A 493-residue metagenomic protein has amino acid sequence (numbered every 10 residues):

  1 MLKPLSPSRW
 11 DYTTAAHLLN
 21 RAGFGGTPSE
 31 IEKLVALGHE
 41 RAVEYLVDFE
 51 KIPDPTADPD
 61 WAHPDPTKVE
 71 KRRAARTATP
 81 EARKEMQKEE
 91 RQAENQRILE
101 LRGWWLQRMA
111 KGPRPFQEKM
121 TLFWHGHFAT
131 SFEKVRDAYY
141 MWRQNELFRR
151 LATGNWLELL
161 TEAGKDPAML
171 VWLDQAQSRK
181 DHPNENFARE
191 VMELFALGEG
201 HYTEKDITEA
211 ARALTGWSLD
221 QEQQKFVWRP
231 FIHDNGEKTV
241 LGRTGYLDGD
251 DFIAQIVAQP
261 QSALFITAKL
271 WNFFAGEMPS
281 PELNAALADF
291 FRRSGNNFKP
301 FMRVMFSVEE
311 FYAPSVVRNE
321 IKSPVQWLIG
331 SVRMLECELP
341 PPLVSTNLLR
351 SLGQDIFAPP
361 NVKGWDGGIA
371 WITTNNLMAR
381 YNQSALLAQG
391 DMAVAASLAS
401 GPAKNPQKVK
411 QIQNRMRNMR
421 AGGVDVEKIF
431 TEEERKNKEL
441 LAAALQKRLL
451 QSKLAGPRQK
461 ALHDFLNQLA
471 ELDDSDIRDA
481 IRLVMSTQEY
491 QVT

Functional and structural regions predicted by a protein language model:
M1-A57, K165-M169, Q177-S178, E190-E193 (+4 more regions): Cell-wall polysaccharide-cleaving catalytic domain and substrate-binding groove, primarily in peptidoglycan/chitin
L2-D11, A16-P28, A263, T267-S294 (+1 more regions): Flexible, low-complexity segments enriched for small/polar residues
Y12-R21, A75, A93-N95, K119 (+3 more regions): Short, compositionally biased low-complexity segments
P28-L151: N-terminal accessory alpha/beta regions
L46, E162-A163, L483-V484: Conserved catalytic core of Hanks-type protein kinase domains
E81-M86, I98-W105, D137-S351: Active-site substrate-binding loop specific to GH73 endo-beta-N-acetylglucosaminidase modules in bacterial autolysins
